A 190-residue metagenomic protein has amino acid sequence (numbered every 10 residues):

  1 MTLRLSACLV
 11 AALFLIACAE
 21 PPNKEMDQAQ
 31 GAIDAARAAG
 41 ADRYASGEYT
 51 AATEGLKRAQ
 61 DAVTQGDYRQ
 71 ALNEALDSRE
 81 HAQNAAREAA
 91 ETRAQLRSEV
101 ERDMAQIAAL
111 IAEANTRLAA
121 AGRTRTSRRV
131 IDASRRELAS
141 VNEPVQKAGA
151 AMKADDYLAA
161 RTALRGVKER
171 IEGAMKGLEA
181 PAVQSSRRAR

Functional and structural regions predicted by a protein language model:
M1-C18: Sec-dependent bacterial lipoprotein signal peptides
C18-R190: Long, charged/polar, soluble alpha-helical segments
